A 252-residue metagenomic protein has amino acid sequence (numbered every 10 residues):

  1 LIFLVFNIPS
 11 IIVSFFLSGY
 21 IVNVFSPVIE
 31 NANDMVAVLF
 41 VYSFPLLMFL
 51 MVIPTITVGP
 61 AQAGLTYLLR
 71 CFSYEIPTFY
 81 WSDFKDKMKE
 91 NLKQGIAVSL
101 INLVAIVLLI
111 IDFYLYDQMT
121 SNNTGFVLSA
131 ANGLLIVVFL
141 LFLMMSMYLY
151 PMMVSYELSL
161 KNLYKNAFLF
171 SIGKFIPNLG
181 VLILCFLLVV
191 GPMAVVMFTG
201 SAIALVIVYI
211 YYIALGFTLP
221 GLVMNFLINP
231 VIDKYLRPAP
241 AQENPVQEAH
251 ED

Functional and structural regions predicted by a protein language model:
L1-D252: Hydrophobic alpha-helical membrane segments
